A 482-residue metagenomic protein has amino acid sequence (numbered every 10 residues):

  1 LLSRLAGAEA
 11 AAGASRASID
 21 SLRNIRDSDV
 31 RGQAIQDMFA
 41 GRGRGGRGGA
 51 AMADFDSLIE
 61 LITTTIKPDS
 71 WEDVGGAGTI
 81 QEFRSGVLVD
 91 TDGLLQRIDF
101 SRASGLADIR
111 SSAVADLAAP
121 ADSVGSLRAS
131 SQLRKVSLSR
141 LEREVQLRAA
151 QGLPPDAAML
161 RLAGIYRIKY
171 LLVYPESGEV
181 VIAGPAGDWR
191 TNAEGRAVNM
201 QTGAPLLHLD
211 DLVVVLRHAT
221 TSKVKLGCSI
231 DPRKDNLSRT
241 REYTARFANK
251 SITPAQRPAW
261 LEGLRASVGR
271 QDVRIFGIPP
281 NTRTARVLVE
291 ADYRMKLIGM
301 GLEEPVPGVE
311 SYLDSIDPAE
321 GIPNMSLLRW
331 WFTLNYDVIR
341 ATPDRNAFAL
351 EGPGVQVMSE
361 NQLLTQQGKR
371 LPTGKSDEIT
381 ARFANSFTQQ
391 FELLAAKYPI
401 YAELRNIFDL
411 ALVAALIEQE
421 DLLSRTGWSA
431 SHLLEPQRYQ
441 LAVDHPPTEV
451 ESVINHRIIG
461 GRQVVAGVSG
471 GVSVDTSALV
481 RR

Functional and structural regions predicted by a protein language model:
G7-A17, S21-R482: Sec-dependent N-terminal signal peptides of Gram-negative outer-membrane/periplasmic proteins
